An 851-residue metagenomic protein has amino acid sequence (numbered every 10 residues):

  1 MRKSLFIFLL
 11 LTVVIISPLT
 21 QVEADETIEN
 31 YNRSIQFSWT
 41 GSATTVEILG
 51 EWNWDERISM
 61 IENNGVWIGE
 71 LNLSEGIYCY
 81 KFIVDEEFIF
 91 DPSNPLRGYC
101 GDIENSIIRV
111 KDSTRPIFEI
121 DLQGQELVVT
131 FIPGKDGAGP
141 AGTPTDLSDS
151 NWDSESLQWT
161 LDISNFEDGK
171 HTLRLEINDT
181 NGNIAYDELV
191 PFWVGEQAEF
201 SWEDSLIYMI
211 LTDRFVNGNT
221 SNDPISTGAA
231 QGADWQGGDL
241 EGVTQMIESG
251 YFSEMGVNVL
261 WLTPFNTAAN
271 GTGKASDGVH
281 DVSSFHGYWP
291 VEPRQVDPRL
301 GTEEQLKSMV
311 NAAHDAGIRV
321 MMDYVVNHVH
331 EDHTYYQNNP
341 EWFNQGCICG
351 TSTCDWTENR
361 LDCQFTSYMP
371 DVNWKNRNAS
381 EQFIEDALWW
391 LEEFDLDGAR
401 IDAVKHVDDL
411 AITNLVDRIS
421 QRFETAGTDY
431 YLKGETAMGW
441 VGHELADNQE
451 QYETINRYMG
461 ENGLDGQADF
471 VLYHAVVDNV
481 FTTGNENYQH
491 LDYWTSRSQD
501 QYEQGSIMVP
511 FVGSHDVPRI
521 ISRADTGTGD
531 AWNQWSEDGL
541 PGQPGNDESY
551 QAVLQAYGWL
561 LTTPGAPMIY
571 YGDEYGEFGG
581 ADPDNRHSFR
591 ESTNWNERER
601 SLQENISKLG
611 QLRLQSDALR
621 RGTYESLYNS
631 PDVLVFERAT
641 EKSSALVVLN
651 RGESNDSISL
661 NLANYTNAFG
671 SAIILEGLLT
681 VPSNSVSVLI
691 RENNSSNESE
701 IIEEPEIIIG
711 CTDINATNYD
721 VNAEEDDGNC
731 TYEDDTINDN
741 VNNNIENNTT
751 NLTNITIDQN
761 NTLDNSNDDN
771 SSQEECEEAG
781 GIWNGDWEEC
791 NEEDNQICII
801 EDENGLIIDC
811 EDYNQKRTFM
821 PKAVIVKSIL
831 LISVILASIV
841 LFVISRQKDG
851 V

Functional and structural regions predicted by a protein language model:
T20-A24, S699-R817, S833: Primarily marks secretory-pathway-exposed extracellular/lumenal segments that are disulfide- and glycosylation-prone
I28-I77, D85-K111, G142-W159: Aromatic-rich carbohydrate-binding modules that target alpha-glucans
C79-Y80, E676-E700: C-terminal beta-strand-rich structural cap/linker in extracellular carbohydrate-active enzymes
G139-A141, I318, D386-L388, E392-D397 (+6 more regions): Active-site-proximal helices and loops of the catalytic beta/alpha 8
S201, S205, F215-F394, L410-T425 (+2 more regions): Substrate-binding/active-site clefts of carbohydrate-active enzymes
G218-W235, Y493, Y502-A663, V681-P682 (+1 more regions): Loop/helix patches that line or flank the sugar-binding groove of alpha-linked glycan CAZymes
L836-V851: C-terminal membrane-anchoring or membrane-association module
